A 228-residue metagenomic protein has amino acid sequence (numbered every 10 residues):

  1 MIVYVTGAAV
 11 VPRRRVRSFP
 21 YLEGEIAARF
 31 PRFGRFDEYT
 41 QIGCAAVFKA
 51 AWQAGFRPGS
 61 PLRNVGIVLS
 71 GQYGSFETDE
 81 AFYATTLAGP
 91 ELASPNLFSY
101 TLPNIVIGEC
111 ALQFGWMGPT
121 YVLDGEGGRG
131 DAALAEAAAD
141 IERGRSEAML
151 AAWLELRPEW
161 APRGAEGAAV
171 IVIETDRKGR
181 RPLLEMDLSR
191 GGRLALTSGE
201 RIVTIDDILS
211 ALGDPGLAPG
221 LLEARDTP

Functional and structural regions predicted by a protein language model:
M1-A135, A139-S146, A151-P228: Conserved "HGTGT" condensation-loop signature of ketosynthase/thiolase-family condensing enzymes that catalyze
